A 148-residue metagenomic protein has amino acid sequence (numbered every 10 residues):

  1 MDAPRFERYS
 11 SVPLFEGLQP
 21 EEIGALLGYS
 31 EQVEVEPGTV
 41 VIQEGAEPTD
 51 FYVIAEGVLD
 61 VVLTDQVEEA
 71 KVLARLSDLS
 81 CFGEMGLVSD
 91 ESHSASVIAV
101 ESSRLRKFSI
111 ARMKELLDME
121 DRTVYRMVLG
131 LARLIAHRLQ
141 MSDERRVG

Functional and structural regions predicted by a protein language model:
M1-G148: Cytosolic regulatory regions built on CNB/CRP/Popeye-like sensor folds
